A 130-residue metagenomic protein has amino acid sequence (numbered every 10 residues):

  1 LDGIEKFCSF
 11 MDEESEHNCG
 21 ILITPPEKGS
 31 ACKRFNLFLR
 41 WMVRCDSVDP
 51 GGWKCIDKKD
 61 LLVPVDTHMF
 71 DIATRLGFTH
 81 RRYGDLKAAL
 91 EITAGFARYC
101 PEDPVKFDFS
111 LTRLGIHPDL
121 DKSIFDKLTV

Functional and structural regions predicted by a protein language model:
L1-V130: HhH-family (HhH-GPD) DNA N-glycosylase catalytic core used in base-excision repair
